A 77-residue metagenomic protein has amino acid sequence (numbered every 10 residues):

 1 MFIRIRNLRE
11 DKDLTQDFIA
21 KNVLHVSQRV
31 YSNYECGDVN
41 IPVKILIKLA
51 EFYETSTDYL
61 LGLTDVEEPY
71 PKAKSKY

Functional and structural regions predicted by a protein language model:
M1-D11: A short, Lys/Arg-rich alpha-helix, primarily the initiator
I5, Q16-D17, Q28, V43-L46: Helix-turn-helix DNA-binding elements, focusing on the entry/boundary residues of the two helices that contact DNA
E10, K21-N22, E51: Alpha-helical residues within the helix-turn-helix
D11, N33, L61-Y77: Short, charged recognition helix plus adjacent turn of helix-turn-helix-like nucleic-acid-binding domains
L14-N33: Short alpha-helical DNA-recognition segment
F18, K44-Y59: DNA major-groove recognition helix of helix-turn-helix/homeodomain DNA-binding modules
V23, Y34-E35, Y53, T64: DNA major-groove recognition helix of helix-turn-helix
